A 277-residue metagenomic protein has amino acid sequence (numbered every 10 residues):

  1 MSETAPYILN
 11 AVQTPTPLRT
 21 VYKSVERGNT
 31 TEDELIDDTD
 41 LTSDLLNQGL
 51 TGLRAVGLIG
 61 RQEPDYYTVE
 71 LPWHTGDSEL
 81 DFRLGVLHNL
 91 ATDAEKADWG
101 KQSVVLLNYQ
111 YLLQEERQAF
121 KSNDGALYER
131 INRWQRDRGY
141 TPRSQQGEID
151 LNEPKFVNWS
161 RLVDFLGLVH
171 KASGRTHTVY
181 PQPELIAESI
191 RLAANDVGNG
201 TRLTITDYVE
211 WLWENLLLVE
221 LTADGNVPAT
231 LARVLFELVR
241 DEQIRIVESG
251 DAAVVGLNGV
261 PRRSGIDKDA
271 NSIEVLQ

Functional and structural regions predicted by a protein language model:
M1-Q277: Donor-sugar nucleotide-binding helix/loop cap in glycosyltransferases
